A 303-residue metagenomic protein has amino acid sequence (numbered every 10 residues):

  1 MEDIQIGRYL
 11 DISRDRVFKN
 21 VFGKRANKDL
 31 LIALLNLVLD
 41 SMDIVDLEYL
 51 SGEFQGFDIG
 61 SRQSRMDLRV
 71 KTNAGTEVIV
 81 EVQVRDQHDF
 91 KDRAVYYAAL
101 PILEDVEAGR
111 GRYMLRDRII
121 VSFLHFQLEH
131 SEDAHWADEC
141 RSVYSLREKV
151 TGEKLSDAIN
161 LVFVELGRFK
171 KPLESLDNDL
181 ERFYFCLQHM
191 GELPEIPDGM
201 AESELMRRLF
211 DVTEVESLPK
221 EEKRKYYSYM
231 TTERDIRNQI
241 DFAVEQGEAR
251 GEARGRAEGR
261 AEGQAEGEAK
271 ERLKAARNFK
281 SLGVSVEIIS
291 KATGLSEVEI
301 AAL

Functional and structural regions predicted by a protein language model:
M1-L303: Elongated, amphipathic alpha-helical interaction scaffolds
